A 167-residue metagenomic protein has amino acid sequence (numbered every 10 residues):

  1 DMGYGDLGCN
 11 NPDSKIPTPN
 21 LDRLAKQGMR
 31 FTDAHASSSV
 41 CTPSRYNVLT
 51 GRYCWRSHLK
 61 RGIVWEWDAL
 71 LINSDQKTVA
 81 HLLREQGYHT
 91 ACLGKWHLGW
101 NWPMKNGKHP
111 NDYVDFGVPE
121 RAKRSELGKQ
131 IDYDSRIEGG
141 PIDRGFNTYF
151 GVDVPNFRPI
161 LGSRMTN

Functional and structural regions predicted by a protein language model:
D1-N167: Formylglycine-dependent sulfatase
